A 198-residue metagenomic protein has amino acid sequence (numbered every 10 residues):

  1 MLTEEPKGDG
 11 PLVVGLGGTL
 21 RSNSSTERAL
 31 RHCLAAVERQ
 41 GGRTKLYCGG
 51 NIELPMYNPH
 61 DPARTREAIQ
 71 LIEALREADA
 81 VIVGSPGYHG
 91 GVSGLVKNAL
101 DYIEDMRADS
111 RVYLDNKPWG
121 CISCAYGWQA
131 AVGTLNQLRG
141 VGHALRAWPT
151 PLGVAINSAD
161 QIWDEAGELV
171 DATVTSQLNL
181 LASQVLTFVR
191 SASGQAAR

Functional and structural regions predicted by a protein language model:
M1-V14, W148-R198: Glycine-rich phosphate/pyrophosphate-binding loop and the adjoining helix
L2-G42: N-terminal beta1-alpha1 ligand-phosphate binding loop
A29, E67, T134, V174-Q177 (+1 more regions): Hydrophobic alpha-helical membrane-association signature
A35-G42, A108, H143, A147 (+1 more regions): Generic secondary-structure signature for well-ordered alpha-helical cores
G41-M56, W148-N157: Short beta-strand elements in bilobed, periplasmic/extracellular small-molecule ligand-binding domains
G49-E67, I162-A166: N-terminal beta-loop-helix "entrance" segment that forms/cooperates in small-molecule cofactor or anionic ligand
R66-L145: Helix-loop-strand module that forms the ligand-binding subsite of alpha/beta enzymes
